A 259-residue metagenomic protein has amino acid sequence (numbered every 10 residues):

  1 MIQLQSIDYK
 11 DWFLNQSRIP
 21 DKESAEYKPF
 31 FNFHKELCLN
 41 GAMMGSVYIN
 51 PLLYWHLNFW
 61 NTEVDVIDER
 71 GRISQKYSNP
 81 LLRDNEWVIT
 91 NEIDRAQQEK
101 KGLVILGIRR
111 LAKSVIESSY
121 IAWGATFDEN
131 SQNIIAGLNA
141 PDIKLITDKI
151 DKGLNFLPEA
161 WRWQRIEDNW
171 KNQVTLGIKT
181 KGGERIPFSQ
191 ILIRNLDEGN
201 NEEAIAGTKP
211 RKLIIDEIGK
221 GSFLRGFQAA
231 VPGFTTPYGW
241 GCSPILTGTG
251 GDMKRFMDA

Functional and structural regions predicted by a protein language model:
M1-A259: Short, flexible loop motifs at catalytic/binding sites
